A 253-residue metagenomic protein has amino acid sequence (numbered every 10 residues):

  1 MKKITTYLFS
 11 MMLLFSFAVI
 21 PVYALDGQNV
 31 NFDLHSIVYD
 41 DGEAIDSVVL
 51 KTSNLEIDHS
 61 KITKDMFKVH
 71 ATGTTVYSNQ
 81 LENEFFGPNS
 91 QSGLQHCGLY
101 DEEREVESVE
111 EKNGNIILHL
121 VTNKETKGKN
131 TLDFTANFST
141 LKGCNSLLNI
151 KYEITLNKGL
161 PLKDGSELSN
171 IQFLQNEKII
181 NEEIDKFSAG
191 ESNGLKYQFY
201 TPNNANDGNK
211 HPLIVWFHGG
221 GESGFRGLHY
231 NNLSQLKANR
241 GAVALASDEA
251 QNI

Functional and structural regions predicted by a protein language model:
M1-I4: Positively charged n-region of N-terminal signal peptides that target proteins for export
Y7-L14: Sec-dependent N-terminal signal peptides
F15-G27: Sec-dependent signal peptide cleavage junction
L25-S192: Non-catalytic beta-sheet/beta-sandwich ligand-binding modules that flank or precede catalytic cores
D58-K61, V76-N79, N206-G208, E222-G227: Short, solvent-exposed loop/turn elements at domain surfaces
E191-N204, L213: A short loop-to-beta-strand scaffold at the N-terminal edge of the catalytic core in hydrolase folds
Y200-G208, A250-Q251: Surface-exposed acidic, glycine-flexible loop patches that form ligand/cofactor-binding and adhesion interfaces
L213, G220-I253: Active-site machinery of serine-nucleophile hydrolases
